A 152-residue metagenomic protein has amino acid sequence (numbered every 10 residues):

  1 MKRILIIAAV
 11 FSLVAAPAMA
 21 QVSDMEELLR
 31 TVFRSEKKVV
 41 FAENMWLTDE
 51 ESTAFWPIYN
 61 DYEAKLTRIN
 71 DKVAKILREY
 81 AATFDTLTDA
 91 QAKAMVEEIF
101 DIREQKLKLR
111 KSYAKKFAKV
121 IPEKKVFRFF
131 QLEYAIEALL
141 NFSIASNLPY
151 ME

Functional and structural regions predicted by a protein language model:
I4-A16: Sec-dependent N-terminal signal peptides
I7, S35-K37: Hydrophobic transmembrane signal anchors and adjacent membrane-proximal interface regions, especially in viral
P17, E63-L66, E137-L140: A short hydrophobic/aromatic micro-motif that marks alpha-helical segments and, especially, helix-coil
A20-Q21: Boundary of Sec targeting at the N-terminus
E26-L28, V32-S35, N44, R103 (+1 more regions): Amphipathic, charged alpha-helical segments and their helix-to-coil junctions in extracytoplasmic/peripheral assemblies
V40-V120: Amphipathic alpha-helical segments
